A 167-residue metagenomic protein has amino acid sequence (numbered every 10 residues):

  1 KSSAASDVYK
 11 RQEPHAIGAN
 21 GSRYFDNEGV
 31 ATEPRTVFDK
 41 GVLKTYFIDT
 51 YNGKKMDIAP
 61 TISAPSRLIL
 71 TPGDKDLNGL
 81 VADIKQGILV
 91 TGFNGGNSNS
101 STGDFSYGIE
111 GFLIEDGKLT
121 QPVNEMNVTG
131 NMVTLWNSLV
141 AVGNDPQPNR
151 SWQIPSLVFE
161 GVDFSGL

Functional and structural regions predicted by a protein language model:
K1-A5, Y9: Single conserved hydrophobic/aromatic residue that forms the stacking wall/gate of nucleotide- or nucleobase-binding
Q12: Short loop/edge segments at beta-strand edges and connector loops that shape dinucleotide/nucleotide cofactor-binding
H15, G21, E28-L167: Long, low-charge, small-residue-enriched segments that form tightly packed helices used for assembly/packing
